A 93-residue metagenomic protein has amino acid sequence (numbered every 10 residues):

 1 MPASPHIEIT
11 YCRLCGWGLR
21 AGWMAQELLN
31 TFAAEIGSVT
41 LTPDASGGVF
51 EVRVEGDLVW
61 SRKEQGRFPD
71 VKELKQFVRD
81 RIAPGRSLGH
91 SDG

Functional and structural regions predicted by a protein language model:
M1-G93: Domain-level signature for proteins that mediate thiol-based redox and metal-cofactor handling
